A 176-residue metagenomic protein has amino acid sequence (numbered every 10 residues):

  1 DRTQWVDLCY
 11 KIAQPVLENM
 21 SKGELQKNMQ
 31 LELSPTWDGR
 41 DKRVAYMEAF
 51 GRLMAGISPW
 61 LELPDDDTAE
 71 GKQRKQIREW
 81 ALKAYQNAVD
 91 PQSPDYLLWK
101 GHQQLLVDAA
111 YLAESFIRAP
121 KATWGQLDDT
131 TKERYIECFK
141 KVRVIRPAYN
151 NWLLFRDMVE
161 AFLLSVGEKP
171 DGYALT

Functional and structural regions predicted by a protein language model:
D1-E48, A55, E79-K83: Low-complexity, Ser/Thr/Pro/Gly-enriched N-terminal "stalk/linker" regions
Y46, I57-W60, R74-T176: Aromatic-lined, polymer-binding surfaces characteristic of secreted/periplasmic polysaccharide-degrading enzymes
A69-E70: Long, charge-dense tracts
